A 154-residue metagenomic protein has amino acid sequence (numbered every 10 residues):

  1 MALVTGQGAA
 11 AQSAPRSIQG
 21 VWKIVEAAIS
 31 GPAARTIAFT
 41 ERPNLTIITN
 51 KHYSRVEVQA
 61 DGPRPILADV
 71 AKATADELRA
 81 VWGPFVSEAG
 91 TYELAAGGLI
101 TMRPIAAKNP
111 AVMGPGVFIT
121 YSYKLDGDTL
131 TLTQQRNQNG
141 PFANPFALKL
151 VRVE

Functional and structural regions predicted by a protein language model:
M1-T5: Bacterial N-terminal signal peptides
G6-E154: Lipid interaction determinants
